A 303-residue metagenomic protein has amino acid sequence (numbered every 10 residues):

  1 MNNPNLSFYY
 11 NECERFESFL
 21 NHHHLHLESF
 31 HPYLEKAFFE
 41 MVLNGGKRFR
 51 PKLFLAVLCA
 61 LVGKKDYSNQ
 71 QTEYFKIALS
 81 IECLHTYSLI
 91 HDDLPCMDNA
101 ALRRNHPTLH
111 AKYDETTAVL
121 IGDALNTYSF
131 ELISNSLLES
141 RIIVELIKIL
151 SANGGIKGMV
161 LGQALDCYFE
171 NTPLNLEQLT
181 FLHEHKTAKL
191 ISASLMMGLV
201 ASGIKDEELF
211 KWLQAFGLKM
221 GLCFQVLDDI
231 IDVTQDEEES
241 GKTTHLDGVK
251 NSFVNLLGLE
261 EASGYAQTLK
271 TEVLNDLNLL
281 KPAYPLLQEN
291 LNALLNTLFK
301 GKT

Functional and structural regions predicted by a protein language model:
M1-T303: All-alpha prenyltransferase/terpene-synthase fold signal
